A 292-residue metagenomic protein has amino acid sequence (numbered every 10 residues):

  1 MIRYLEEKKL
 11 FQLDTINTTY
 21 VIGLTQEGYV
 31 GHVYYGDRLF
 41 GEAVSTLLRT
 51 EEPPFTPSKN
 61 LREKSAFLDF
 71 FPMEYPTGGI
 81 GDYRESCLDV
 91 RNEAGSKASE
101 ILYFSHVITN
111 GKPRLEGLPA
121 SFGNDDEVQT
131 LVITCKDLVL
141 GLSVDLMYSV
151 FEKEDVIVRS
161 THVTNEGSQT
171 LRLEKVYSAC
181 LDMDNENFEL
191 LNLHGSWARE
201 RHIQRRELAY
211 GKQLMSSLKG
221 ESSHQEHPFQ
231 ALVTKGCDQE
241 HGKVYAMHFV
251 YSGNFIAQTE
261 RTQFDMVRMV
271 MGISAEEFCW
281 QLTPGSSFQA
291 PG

Functional and structural regions predicted by a protein language model:
Y4, K9-Q12, I16, Y20 (+3 more regions): Polysaccharide-binding surfaces and accessory modules of carbohydrate-active proteins
G23: Contiguous, structured surface segment used for ligand recognition
